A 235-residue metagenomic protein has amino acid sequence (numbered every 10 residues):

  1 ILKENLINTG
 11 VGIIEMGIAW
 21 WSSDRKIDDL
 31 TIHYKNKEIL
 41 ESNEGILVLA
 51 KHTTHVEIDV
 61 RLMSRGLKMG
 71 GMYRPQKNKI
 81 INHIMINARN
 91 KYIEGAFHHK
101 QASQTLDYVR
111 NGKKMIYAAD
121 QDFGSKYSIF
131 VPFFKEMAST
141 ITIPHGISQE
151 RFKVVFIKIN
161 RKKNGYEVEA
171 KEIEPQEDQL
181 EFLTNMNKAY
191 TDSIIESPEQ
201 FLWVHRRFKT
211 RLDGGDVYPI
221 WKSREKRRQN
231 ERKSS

Functional and structural regions predicted by a protein language model:
I1-L49, V60, N82-A88, I93 (+1 more regions): Membrane-anchoring hydrophobic helices of lipid-metabolizing enzymes
L2, L6, N78, N82 (+2 more regions): A structural signal for well-ordered alpha-helical scaffolds and beta->alpha junctions
E4, S42-K100, S125-P132: Catalytic core of membrane glycerolipid acyltransferases/transacylases, capturing the structured, soluble-facing
E15, E57, D120-D122: Acidic side chains
D28-L30, N78, G95-H99, M137-A138 (+1 more regions): A conditional alpha-helix N-cap/helix-loop micro-motif detector
T31, T54-D59, P75-K77, I116-A118 (+1 more regions): Short hydrophobic/aromatic-rich motifs at helix boundaries and adjacent loops
K35, M72-R74, H98-K100, K171-I173 (+1 more regions): Conserved beta-strand termini and adjacent loop/short-helix elements that scaffold enzyme active sites in alpha/beta
L40-N43, S103-S235: Non-catalytic C-terminal accessory region of glycerolipid acyltransferases and related lyso-lipid remodeling enzymes
